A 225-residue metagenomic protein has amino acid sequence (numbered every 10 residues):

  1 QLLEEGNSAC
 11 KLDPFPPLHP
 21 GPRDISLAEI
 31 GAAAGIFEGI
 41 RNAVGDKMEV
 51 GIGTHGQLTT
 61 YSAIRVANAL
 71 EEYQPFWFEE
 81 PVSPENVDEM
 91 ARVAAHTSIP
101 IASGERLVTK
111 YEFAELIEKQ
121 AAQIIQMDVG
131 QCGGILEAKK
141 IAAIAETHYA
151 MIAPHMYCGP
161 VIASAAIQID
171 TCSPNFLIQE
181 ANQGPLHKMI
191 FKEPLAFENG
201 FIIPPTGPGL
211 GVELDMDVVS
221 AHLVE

Functional and structural regions predicted by a protein language model:
Q1-A91, H96: Metal-dependent enolase-superfamily TIM-barrel catalytic cores that perform enediolate-based chemistry
C10, G53, F78, L116 (+3 more regions): Conserved, mostly hydrophobic/aromatic
L12-F15, T54-H55, P81, E105 (+3 more regions): Fold-independent oxyanion-binding glycine-rich loops and adjacent beta-strand/coil segments at enzyme active sites
A28-A32, V82, G133, C158 (+1 more regions): Catalytic cores of large soluble enzymes that bind and process phosphate-bearing ligands
N68, Q74, S83-F201: Shared catalytic-loop signature of beta/alpha-barrel
P185, I190-E225: C-terminal extensions of enzymes
